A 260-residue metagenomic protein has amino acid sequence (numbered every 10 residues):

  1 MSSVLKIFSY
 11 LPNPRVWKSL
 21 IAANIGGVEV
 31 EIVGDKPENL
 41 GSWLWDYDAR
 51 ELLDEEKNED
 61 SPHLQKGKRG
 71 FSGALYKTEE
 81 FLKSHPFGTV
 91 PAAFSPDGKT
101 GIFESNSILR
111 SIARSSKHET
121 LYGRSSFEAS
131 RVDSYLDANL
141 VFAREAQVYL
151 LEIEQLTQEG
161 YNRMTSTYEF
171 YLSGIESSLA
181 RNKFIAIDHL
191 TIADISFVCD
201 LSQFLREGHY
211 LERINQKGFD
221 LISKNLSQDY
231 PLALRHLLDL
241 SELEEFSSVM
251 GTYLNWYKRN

Functional and structural regions predicted by a protein language model:
M1-T165: GST-like domain detector, emphasizing the conserved glutathione-binding G-site in the N-terminal thioredoxin-like
I32, D188, V249-M250: A generic structural-conservation signal
W45, H118-E119, L205-G208, W256-K258: Hydrophobic alpha-helical segments
A113, D200-L201, M250: Active-site-flanking alpha-helical
G123-R124, E128-D239: GST-like fold's C-terminal all-alpha helical module
F246-N260: C-terminal helix/juxtamembrane-tail motif
